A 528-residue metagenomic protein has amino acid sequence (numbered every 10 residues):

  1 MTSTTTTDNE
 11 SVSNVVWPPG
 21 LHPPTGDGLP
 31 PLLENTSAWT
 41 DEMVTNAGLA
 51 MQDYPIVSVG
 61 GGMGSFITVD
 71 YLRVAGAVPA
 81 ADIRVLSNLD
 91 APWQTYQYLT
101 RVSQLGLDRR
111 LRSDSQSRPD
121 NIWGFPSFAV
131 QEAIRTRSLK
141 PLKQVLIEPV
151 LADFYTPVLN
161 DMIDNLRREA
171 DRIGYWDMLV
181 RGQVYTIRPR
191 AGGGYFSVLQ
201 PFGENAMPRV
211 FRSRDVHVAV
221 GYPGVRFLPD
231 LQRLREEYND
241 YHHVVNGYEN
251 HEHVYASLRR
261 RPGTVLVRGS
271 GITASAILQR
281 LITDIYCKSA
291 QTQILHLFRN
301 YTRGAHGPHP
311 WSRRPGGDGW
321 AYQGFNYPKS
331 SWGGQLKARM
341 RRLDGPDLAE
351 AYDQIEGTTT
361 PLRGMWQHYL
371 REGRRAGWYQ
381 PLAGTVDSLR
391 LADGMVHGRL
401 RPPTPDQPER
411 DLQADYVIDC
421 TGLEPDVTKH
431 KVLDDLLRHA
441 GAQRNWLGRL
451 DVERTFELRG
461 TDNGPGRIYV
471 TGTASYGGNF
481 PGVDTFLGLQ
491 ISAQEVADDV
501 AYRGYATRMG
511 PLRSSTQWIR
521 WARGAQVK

Functional and structural regions predicted by a protein language model:
T2-D90, E148-I272, A276-K528: Flavin (primarily FAD) cofactor-binding/catalytic cores of flavoenzymes
N88-G124, R303-Q323: Conserved N-terminal glycine-rich FAD pyrophosphate-binding loop of Rossmann-like flavoproteins
D108-E148, P328-P346: Flavin (FAD/FMN) cofactor-binding and adjacent substrate-gating region of FAD-dependent oxidoreductase domains
